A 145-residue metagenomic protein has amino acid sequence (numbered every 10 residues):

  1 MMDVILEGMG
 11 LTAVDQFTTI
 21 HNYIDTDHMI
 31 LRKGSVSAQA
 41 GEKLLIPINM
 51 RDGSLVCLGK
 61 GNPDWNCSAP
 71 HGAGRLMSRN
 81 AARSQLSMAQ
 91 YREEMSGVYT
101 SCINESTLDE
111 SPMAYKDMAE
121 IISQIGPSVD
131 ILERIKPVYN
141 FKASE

Functional and structural regions predicted by a protein language model:
M1-E145: Domain-length cofactor-binding catalytic modules of enzymes
